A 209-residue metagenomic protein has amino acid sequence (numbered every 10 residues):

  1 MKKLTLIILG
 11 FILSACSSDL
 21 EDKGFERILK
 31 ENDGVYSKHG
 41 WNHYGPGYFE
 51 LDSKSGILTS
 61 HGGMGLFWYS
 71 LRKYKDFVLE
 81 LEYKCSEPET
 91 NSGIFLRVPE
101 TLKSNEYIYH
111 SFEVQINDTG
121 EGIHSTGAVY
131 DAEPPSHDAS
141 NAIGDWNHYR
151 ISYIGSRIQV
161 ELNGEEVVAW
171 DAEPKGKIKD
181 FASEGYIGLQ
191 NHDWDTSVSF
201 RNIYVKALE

Functional and structural regions predicted by a protein language model:
L4-S14: Sec-dependent N-terminal signal peptides
C16-E209: Carbohydrate-interacting regions of secretory-pathway proteins
